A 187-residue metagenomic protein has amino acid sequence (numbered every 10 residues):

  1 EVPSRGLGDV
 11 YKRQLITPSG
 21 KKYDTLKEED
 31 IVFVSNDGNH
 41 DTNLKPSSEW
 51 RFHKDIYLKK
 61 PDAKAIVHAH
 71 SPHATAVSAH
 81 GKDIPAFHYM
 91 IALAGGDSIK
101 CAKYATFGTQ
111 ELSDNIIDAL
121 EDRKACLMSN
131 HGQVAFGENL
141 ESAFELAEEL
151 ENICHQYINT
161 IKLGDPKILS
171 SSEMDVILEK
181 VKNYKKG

Functional and structural regions predicted by a protein language model:
E1-Y11: Single conserved hydrophobic/aromatic residue that forms the stacking wall/gate of nucleotide- or nucleobase-binding
R5, I56, H70, I116 (+2 more regions): Divalent metal-coordination and catalytic microenvironments
D9-V67, A74, D83: An anion-binding catalytic pocket shared by soluble metabolic enzymes
R13-Q14, K64-V67, A74, S98-K100 (+2 more regions): Structural motif
D24-T25, A74-S78, Q110-E111, F136-G137: Short acidic/glycine-rich loop or secondary-structure boundary segments that cap or lie
P72-F107: Class I SAM-dependent methyltransferase SAM-binding "motif I" and its flanking Rossmann-like core
G95-S129: A structural-propensity feature for long, helix-poor, extended segments
N115, D122-G187: A conserved C-terminal secondary-structure "cap"
